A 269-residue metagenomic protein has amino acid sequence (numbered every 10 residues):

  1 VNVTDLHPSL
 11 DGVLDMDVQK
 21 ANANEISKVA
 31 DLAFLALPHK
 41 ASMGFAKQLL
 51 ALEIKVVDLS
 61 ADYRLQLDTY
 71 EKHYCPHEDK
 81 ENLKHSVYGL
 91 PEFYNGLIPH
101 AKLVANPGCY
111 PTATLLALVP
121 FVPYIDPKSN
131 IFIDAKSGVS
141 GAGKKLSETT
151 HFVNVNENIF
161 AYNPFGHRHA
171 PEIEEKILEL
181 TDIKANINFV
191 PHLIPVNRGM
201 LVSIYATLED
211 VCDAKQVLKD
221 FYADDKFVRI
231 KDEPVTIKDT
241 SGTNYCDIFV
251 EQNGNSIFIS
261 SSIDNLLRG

Functional and structural regions predicted by a protein language model:
V1-E157, Y162-P164, E251-N255: N-terminal Rossmann-like NAD(P) cofactor-binding subdomain of oxidoreductases, focused on the glycine-rich
V1-N24, A36, S129-A135, V139-I263: C-terminal substrate-binding/catalytic lobe of Rossmann-fold NAD(P)-dependent oxidoreductases
L266-G269: A conserved FAD-binding loop/helix module that cradles the flavin
